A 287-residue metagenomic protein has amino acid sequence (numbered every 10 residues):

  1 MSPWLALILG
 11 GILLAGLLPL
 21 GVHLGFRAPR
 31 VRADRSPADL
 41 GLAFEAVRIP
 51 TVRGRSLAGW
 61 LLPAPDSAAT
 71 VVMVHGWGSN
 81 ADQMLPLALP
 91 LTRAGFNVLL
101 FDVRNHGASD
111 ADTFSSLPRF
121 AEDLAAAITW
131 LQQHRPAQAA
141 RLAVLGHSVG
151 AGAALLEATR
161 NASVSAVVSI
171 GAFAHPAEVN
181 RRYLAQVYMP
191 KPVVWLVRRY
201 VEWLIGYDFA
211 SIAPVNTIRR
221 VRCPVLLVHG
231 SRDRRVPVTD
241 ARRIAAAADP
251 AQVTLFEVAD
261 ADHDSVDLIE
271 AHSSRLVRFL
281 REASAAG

Functional and structural regions predicted by a protein language model:
S2-P50, L57-W60: An N-terminal hydrophobic leader/cap segment in hydrolases
Q83, F114-R135: Alpha/beta-hydrolase active-site loop
P90-D110: Conserved alpha/beta-hydrolase
P136-H147: Alpha/beta-hydrolase fold nucleophile elbow
L156-Y207, N216, S265, E270: Hydrolase active-site cap/lid region
R220-R222, L227-H229, D233: Short beta-strand/loop motif that positions the catalytic acidic residue of the alpha/beta-hydrolase fold
R234-D240: Conserved alpha/beta-hydrolase "acid-adjacent" motif
L268-G287: Catalytic active-site module of serine/aspartate enzymes centered on a nucleophile-bearing elbow/loop
